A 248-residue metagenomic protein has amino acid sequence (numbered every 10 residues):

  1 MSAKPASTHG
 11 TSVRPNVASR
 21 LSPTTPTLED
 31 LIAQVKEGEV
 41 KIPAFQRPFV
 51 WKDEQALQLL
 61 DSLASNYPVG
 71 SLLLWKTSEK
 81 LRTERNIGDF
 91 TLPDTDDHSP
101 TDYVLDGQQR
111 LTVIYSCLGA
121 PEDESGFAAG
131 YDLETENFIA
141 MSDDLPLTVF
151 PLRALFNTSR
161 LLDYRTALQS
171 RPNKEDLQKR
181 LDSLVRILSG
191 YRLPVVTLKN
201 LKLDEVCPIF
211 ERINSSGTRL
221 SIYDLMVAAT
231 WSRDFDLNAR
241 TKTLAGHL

Functional and structural regions predicted by a protein language model:
S2-L248: Basic- and aromatic-enriched surface patches that contact anionic nucleotides/nucleic acids
